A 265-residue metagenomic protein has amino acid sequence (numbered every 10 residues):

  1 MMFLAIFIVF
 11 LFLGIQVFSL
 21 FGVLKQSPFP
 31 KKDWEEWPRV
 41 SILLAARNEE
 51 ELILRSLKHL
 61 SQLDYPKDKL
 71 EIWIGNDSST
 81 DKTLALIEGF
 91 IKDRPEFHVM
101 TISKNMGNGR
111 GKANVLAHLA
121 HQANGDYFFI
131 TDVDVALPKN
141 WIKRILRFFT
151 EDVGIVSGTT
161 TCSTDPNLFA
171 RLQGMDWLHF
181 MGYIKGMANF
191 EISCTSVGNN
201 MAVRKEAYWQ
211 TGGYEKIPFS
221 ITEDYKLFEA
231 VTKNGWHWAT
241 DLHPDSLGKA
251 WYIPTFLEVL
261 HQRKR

Functional and structural regions predicted by a protein language model:
M1-E36, G174: N-terminal membrane-anchoring/stem segments of glycan-assembly enzymes
P38-S41, E71: Cell-envelope/extracellular polymer assembly enzymes that use nucleotide-activated donors
K58-K69: Short, acidic, metal-binding catalytic loop of nucleotide-sugar glycosyltransferases
N76-L86, K104, V135: A conserved acidic beta->alpha catalytic loop
K82, V133-F148: Acidic donor-binding/catalytic loop of UDP-sugar-dependent glycosyltransferases, especially processive GT2
S103-A123: Glycine-rich, basic loop-to-helix element that forms the pyrophosphate-binding segment of sugar-nucleotide handling
F128: Short aromatic/hydrophobic "clamp" motif used to bind/position activated sugar donors
F149, I155-M181, E206-W209, Y214-R265: Catalytic donor/gating beta->alpha subdomain of glycosyltransferases that bind UDP-sugars
